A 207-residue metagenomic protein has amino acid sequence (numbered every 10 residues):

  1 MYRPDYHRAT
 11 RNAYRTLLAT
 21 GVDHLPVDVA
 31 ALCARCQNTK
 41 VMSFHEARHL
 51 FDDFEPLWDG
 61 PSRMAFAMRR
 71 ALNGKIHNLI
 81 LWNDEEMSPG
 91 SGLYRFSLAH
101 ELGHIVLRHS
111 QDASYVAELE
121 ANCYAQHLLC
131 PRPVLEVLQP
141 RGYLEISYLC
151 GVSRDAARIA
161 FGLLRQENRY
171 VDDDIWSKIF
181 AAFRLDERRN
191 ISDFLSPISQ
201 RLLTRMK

Functional and structural regions predicted by a protein language model:
M1-K207: Active-site hotspot residues in diverse enzymes, especially metal/ion-binding acidic/histidine motifs
